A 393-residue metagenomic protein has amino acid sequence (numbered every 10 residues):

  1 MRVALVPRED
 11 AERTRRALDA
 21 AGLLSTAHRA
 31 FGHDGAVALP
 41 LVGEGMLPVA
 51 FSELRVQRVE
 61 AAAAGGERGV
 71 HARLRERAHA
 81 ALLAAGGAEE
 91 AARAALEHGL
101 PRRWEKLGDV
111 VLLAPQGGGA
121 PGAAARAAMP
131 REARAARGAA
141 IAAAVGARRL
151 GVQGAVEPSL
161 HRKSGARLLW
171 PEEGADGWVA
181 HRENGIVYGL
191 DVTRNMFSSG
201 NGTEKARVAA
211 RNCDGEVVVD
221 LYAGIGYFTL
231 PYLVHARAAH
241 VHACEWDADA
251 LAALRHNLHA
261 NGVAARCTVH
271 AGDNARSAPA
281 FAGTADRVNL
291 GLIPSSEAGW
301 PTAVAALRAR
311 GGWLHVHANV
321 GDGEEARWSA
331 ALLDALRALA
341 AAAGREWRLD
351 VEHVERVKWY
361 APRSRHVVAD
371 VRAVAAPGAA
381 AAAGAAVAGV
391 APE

Functional and structural regions predicted by a protein language model:
M1-E393: SAM-dependent transferase fold signal centered on methyltransferase-like domains, encompassing both Class I
